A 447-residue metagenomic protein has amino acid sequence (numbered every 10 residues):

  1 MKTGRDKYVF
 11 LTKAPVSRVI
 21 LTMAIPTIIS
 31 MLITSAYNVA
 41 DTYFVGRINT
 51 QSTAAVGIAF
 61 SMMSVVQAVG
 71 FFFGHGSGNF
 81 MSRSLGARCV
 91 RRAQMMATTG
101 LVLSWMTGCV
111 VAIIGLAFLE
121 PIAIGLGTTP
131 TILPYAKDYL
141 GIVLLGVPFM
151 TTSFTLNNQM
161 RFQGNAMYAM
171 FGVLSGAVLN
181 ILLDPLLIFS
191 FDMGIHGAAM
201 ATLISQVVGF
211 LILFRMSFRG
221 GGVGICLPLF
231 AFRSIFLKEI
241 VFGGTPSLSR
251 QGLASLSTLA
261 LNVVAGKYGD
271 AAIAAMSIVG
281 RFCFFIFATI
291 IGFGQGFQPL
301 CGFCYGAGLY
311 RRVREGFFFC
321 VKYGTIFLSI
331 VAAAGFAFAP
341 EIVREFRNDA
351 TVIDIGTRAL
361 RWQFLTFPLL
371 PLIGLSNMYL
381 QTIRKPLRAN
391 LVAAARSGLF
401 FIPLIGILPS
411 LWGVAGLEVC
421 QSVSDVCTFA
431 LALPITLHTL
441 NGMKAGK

Functional and structural regions predicted by a protein language model:
M1-A24, M81-P148, S190-T245, C301-T366 (+1 more regions): Short alpha-helical transmembrane segments in multi-pass integral membrane proteins
L11-Y43, R47-I48, S64-G76, F80 (+6 more regions): N-terminal transmembrane alpha-helices
L21-D41, I142, S153, G176 (+4 more regions): Transmembrane helical elements of multi-pass membrane transporters/channels
L32, A36-A54, A123-P130, L186-M193 (+5 more regions): Helix-terminus/linker motif at the lipid-water interface of multi-pass membrane proteins
F44-S64, P130-Y135, I195-A198, F236-G243 (+5 more regions): Interfacial/gating helices of multi-pass transporter permease domains
T53-I113, M150-A169, A275-A339, L370-V392: Small-residue-rich hydrophobic transmembrane alpha-helices
V65-A68, A112, N180-P185, F210-F214 (+4 more regions): Hydrophobic transmembrane alpha-helices of multi-pass small-molecule transporters
G74, V143-R161, A169-A177, A198-L211 (+4 more regions): Short runs within selected transmembrane alpha-helices of multi-pass transporters and secretion channels
